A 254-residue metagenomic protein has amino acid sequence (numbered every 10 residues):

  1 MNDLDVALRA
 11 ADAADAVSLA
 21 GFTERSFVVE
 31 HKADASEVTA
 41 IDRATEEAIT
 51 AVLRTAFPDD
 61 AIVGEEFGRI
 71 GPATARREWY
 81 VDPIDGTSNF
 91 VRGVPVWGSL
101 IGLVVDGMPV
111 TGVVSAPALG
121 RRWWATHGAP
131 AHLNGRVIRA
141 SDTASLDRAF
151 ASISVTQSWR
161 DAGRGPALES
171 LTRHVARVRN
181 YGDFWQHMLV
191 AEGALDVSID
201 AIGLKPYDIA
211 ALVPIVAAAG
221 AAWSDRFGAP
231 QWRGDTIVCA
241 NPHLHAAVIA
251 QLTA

Functional and structural regions predicted by a protein language model:
M1-I84, L244, I249-A250: N-terminal subdomain of lithium-sensitive/metallo-dependent phosphomonoesterases centered on the IMPase/IPPase/PAP
A14, S18, D42, L53 (+7 more regions): Residue-level signal for inorganic ion chemistry
F27, D60, A129, V175-A176 (+1 more regions): A structural micro-motif
A35, L119, Q231-R233: Short acidic/glycine-enriched loop/turn segments that link adjacent beta-strands
G64-E66, G135, G182: Short loop/edge segments at beta-strand edges and connector loops that shape dinucleotide/nucleotide cofactor-binding
A73-H132: DPxDG-like acidic metal-binding loop motif
H132-A140: A structural micro-motif at secondary-structure boundaries
A140-A254: An extended, acidic
